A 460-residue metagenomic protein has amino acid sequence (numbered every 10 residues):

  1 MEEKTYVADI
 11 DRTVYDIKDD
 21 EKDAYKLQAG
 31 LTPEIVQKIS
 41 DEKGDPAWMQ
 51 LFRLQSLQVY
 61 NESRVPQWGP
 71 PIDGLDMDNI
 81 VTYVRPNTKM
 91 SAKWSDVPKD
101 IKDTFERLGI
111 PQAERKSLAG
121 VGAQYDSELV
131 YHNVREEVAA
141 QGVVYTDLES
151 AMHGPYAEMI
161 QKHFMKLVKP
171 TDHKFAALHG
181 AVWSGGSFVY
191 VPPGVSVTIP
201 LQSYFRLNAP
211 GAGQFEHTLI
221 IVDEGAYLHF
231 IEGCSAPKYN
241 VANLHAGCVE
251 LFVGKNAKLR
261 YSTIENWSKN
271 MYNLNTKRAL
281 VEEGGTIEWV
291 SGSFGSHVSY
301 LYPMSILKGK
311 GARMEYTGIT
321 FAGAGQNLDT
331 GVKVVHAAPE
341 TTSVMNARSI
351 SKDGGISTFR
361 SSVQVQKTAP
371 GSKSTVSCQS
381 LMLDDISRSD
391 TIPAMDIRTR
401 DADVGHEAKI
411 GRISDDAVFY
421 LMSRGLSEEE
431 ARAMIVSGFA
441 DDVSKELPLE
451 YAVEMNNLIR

Functional and structural regions predicted by a protein language model:
E2-D19, Q28-G30, Y451-I459: Intrinsically disordered, low-complexity terminal tails
E2-Y6, I10, K26-D172, A176-A177 (+1 more regions): N-terminal amphipathic, basic helical "cap/leader" segment at the start of enzyme domains
D16-K18, P33-Q37, D396-I397: Short acidic (Asp/Glu) and glycine-rich catalytic loops that position anionic groups and cofactors
Y131-N133, E137-F419, S423-L426, A440 (+1 more regions): Conserved beta-strand/loop scaffold segments within soluble protein domains that form the structured core and edges
